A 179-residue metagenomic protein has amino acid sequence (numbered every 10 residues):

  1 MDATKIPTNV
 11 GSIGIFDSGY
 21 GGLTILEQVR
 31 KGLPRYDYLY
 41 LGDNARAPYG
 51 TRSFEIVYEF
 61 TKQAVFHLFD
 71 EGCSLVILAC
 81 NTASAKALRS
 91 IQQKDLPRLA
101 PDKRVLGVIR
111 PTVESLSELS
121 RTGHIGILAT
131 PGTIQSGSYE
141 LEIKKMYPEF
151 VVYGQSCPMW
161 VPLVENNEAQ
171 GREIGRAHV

Functional and structural regions predicted by a protein language model:
M1-R176: Non-catalytic structural scaffold of enzyme domains
